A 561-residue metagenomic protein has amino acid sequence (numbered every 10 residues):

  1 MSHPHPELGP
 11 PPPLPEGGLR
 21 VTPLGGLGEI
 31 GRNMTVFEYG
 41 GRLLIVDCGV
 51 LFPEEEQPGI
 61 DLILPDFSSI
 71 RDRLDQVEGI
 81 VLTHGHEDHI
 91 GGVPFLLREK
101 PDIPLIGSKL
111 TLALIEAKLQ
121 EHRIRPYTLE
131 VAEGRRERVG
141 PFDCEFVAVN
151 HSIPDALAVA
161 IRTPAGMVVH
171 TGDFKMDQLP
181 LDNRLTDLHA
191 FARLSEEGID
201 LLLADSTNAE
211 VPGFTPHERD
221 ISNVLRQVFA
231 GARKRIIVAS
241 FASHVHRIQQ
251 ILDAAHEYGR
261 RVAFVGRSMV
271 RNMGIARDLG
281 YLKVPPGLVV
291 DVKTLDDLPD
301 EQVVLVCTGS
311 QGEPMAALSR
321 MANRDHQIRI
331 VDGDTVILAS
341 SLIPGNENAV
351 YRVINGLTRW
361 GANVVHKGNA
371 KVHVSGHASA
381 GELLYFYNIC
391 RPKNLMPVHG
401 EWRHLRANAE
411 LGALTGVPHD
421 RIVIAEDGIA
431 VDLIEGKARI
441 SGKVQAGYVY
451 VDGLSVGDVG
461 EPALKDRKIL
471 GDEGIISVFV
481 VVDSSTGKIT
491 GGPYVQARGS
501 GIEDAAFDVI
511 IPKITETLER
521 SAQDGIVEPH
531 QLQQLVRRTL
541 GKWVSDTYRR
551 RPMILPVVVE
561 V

Functional and structural regions predicted by a protein language model:
S2-V81, H86-D297, A316-R329, N348-R352: His/Asp/Glu-rich metal-coordinating catalytic cores of metallo-dependent phosphodiesterases/hydrolases acting on
L24, G40, R162, D205-T207 (+4 more regions): Structured loops at beta-to-helix junctions and adjacent beta-edge loops in soluble globular domains
L27, I45, L51-E55, G59 (+6 more regions): A glycine- and charged-residue-rich anion-binding loop/surface
L119, G412, V544: Conserved hydrophobic residues forming the short capping helix/wall of the S-adenosyl-L-methionine
A132, E426, R550-I554: Short Gly/Ser/Thr- and Asp/Glu-enriched loop/turn motifs at secondary-structure junctions
P141, A156-A158, Q302, E473-S477 (+1 more regions): Broad gene-expression machinery/nucleic-acid interaction feature
E210-A339, I343-G368, V372-I502, D508-G525 (+2 more regions): Hard-cation-handling environments
G525-V561: C-terminal tails and terminal domains of large nucleic-acid-associated and other macromolecular-machine proteins
